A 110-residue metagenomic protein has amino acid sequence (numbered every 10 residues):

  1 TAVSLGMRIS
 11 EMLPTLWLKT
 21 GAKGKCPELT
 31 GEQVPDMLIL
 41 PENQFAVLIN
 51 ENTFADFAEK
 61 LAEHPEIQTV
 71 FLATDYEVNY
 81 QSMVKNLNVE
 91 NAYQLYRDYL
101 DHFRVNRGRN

Functional and structural regions predicted by a protein language model:
T1-N110: Accessory, often C-terminal, charged low-complexity segments
